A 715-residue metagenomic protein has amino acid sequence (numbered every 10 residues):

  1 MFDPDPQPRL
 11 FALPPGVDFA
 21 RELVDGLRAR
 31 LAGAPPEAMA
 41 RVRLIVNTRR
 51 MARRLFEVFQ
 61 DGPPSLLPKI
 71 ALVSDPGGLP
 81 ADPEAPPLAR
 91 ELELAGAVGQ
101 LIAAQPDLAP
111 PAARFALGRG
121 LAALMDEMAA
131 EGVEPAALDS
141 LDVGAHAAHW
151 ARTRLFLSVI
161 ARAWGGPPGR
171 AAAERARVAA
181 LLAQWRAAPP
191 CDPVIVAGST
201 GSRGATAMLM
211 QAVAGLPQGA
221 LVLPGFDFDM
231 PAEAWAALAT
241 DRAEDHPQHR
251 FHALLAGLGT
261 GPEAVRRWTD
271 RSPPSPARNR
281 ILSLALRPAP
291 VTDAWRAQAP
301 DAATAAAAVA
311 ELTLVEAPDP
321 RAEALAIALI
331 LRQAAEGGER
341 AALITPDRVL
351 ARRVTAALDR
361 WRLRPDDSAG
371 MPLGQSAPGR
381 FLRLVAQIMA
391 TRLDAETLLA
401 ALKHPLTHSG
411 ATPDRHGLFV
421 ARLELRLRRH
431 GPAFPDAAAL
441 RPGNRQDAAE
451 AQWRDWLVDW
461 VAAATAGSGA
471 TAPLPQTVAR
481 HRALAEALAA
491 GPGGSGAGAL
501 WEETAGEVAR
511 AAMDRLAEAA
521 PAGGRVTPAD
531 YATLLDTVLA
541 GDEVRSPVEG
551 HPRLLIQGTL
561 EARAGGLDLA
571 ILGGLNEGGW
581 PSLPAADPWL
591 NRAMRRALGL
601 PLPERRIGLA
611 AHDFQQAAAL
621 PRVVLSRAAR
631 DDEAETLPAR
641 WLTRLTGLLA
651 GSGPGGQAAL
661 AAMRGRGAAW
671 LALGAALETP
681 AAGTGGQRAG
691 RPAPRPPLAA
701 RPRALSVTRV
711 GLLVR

Functional and structural regions predicted by a protein language model:
M1-R715: Polyanion-engaging groove/track-forming segments
